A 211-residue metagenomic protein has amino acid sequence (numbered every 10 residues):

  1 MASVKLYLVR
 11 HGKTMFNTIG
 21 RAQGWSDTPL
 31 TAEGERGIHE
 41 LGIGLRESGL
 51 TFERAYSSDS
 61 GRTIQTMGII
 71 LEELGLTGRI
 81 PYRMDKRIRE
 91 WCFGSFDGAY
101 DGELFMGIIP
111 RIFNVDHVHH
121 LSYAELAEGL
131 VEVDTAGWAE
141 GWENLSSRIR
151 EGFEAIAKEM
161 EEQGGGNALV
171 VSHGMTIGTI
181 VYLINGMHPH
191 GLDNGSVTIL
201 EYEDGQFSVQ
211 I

Functional and structural regions predicted by a protein language model:
M1-V4, W91-F113, K158-G166, G178-I211: Acidic, low-complexity terminal tails and accessory targeting/binding regions of phosphate-metabolizing enzymes
A2-G78: Active-site-proximal alpha-helix that buttresses catalytic centers in soluble enzyme cores
Y7, R83-D85, Q210: General small-molecule cofactor/ligand-binding pocket signal
G12, G174-M175: Active-site metal-binding loops of divalent metal-dependent hydrolases
I43-H117, G195: Phosphate-coordination/substrate-recognition cap region in phosphate-metabolizing enzymes
S57-S58, S147, V171-S172: Short beta-strand scaffold positions
R111-N144: Short glycine/proline- and acidic residue-enriched helix-loop micro-motifs that form flexible lids or anion-recognition
V133-Q163: A mid-sequence, solvent-exposed acidic-amphipathic segment
